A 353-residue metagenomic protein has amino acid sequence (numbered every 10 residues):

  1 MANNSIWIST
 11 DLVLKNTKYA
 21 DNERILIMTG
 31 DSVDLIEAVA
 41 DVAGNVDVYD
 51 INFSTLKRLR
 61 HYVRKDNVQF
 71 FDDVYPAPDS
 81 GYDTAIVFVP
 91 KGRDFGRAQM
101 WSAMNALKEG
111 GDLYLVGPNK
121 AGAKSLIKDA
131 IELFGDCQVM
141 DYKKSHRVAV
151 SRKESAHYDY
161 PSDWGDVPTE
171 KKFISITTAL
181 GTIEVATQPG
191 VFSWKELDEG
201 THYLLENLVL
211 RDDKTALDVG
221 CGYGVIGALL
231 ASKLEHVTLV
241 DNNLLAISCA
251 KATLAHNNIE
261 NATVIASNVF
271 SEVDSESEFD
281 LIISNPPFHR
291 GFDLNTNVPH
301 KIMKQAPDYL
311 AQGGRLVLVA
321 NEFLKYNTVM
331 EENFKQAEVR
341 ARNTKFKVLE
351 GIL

Functional and structural regions predicted by a protein language model:
N3-N67, D198-S284: Conserved SAM/SAH cofactor-binding pocket of Class I
I6-I8, K144-D213: SAM-dependent Rossmann-like transferase core, predominantly class I methyltransferases with a strong bias toward
V74-P78, F270-V273: Short loop/turn elements that flank and shape the SAM/SAH-binding pocket of Class I
D83-D94, V219-G224, F279-F292: Conserved proline-anchored active-site loop of SAM-dependent methyltransferases that bridges a beta-strand
F95-I174: N-terminal auxiliary segments of SAM/dcSAM-dependent transferases
S102-L107, N257, Q305-L310: Conserved helix-to-beta-strand junction in the class I
L244-L245, I283-P307: Mobile active-site "lid"/loop adjacent to the S-adenosyl-L-methionine
L316-L353: C-terminal catalytic and target-recognition region of SAM-dependent MTase-like enzymes, primarily methyltransferases
